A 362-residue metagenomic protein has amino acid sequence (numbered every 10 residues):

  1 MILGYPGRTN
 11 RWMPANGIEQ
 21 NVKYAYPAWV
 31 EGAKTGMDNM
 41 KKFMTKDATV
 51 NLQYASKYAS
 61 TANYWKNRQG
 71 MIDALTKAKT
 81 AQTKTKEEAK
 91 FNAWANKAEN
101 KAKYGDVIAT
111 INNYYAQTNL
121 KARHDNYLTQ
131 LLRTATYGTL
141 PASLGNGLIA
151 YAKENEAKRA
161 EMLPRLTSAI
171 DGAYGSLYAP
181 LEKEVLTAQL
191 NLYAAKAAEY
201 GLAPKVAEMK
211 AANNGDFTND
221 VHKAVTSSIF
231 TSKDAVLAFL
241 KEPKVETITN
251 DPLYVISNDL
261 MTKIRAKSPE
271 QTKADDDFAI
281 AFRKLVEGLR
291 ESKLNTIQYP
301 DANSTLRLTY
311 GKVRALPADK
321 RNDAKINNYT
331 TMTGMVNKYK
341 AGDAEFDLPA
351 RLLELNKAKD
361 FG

Functional and structural regions predicted by a protein language model:
M1-G362: Terminal presequence/propeptide segments associated with secretion/organelle targeting and zymogen/polyprotein
